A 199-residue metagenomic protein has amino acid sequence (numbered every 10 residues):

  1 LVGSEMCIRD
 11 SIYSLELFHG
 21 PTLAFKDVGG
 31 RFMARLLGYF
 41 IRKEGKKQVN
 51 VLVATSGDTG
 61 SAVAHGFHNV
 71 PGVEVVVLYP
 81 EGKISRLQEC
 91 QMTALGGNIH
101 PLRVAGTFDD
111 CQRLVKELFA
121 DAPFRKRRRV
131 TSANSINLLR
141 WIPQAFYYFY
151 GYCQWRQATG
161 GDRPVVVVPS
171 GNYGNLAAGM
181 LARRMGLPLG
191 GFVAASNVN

Functional and structural regions predicted by a protein language model:
L1-I8: Short, small-residue-biased leader/transition segments that mark boundaries at the very start of proteins
D10-S11, K46-V49, V70-V75, G96-I99 (+3 more regions): Short coil/turn connectors at secondary-structure junctions
S14-N69: Well-ordered mid-protein domain cores that form the structural environment of catalytic cofactors
L23-F25, V51-S56, A133-W141, V166-N172 (+1 more regions): Active-site nucleophile and cofactor-binding loops and adjacent substrate-binding regions of central metabolic enzymes
R31-R42, G66-V76, M92-L95, A182-L189: A glycine- and small-aliphatic-rich helix-loop capping segment at beta-alpha/alpha-beta transitions that lines
N50-R86, Q91-M92, N98: Glycine-rich, mobile lid/loop segments that gate access to catalytic sites or pores
V77-Q157: Small/polar-residue-rich loop-to-helix segments that shape phosphate-bearing ligand pockets
R163-P164, V168-N199: A conserved active-site cap/scaffold subdomain adjacent to cofactor or substrate pockets
